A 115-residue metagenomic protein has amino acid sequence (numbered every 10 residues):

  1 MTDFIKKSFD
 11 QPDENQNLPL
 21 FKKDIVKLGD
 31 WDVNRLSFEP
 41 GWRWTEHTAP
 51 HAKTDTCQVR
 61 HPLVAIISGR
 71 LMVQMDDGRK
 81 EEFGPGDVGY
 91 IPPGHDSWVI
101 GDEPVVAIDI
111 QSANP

Functional and structural regions predicted by a protein language model:
M1-S37, T45-H47: A short, N-terminal "cap"/entry segment at the start of jelly-roll beta-barrel domains of the cupin/DSBH fold
I25, R70-M72, W98: Residue-level detector of beta-strand face positions
K27-D30, I67, D77, G101: Short loop/turn positions at the edges of beta-strands in beta-sheet-rich folds
D32, L63, R70, G94-D96 (+1 more regions): Structural motif
R35, Y90-I91, D102-P115: A short hydrophobic beta-strand segment most commonly corresponding to one strand of the jelly-roll/cupin
R35-C57, K80: Conserved short histidine dyad/triad with adjacent acidic residue
H51-D77: Glycine- and acidic-residue-biased ligand/ion/polar-headgroup-sensing regions
M75-G94: Short acidic-glycine-tyrosine-enriched beta hairpin
